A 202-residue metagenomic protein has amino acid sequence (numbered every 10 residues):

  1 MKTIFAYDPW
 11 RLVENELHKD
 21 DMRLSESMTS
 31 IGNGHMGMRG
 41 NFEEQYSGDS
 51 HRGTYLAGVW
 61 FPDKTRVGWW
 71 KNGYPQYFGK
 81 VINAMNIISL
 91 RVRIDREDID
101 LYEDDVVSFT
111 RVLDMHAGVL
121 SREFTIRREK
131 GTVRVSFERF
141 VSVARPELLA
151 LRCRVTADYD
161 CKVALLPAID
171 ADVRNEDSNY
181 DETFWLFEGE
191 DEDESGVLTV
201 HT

Functional and structural regions predicted by a protein language model:
K2-T202: Beta-sandwich/jelly-roll carbohydrate-recognition scaffolds of carbohydrate-active enzymes
